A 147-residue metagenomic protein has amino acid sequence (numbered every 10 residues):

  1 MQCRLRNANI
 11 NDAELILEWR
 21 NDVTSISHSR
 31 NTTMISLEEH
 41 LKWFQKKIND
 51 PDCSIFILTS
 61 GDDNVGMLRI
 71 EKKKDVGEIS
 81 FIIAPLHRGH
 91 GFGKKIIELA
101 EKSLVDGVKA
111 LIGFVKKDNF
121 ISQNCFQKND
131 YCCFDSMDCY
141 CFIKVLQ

Functional and structural regions predicted by a protein language model:
M1-N11, Q147: Conserved N-terminal entry element of GNAT/NAT acetyltransferase domains
E18-T33: Helix-loop element at the rim of GNAT/NAT acetyltransferase active sites that forms part of the acceptor-substrate
T33-L86, M137: Acetyl-CoA-dependent GNAT
H87, G91-L99: Conserved acetyl-CoA pyrophosphate-binding loop and the N-cap/start of the following alpha-helix in GNAT-like
K94, K117-D135: Conserved active-site alpha-helix within GNAT-family acetyltransferase domains
D106-K117: Conserved GNAT acetyl-CoA-binding A-motif
F114-V115, C132-L146: Conserved catalytic-core motifs of GNAT/GCN5-like acyltransferases
